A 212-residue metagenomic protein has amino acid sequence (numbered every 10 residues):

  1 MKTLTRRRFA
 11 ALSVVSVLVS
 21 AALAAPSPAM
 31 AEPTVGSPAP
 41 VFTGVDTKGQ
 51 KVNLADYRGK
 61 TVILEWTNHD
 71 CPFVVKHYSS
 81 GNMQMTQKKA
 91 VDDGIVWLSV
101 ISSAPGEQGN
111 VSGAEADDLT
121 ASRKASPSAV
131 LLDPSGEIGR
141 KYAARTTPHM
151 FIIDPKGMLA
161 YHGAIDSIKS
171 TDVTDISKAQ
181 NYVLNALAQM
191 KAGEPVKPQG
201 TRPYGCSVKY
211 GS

Functional and structural regions predicted by a protein language model:
K2-V14: N-terminal secretory signal peptides and thylakoid transit peptides that target proteins across membranes
L12-A25: Bacterial N-terminal signal peptides
A25, M30-E32, S37, Q50: Boundary of Sec targeting at the N-terminus
F42-V62: A short beta-strand-turn-helix
D56-V75, W97, L187: Short active-site neighborhood of thiol/selenol oxidoreductases, capturing the structured segment around
V75-R123, P134-K141: Structural microenvironment flanking redox-active thiols in thiol-disulfide oxidoreductases
D117-D154, L159-A160: Short, internal strand/loop/helix patches that form the active-site neighborhood or redox-interaction surface
I152-S212: Thiol-/selenol-based redox modules, centered on thioredoxin-like and closely related oxidoreductase domains
